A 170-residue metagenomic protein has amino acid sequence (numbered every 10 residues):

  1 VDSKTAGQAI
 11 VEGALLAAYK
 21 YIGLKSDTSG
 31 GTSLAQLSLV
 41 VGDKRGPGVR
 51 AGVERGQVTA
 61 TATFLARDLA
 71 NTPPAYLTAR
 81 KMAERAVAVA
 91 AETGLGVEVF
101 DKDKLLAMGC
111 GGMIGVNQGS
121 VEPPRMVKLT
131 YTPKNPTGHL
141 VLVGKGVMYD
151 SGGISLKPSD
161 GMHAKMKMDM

Functional and structural regions predicted by a protein language model:
V1-M148, S155-A164: N-terminal hydrophobic/helix-forming segments and targeting peptides
A164-M170: Gly/Ser/Thr-rich active-site loops/lids in small-molecule metabolic enzymes that frequently grip phosphoryl groups
